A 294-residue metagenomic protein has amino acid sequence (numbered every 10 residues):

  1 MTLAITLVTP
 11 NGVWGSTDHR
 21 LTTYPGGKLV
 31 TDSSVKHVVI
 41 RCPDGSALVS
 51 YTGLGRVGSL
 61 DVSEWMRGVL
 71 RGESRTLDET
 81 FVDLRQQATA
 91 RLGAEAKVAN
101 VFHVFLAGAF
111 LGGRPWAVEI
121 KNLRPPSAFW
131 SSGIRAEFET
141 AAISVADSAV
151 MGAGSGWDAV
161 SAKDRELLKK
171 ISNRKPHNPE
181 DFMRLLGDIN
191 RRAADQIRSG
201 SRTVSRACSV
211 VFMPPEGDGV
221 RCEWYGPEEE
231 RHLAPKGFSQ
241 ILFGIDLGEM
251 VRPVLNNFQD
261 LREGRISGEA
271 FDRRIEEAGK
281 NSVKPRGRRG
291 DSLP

Functional and structural regions predicted by a protein language model:
M1-P294: N-terminal nucleophile
